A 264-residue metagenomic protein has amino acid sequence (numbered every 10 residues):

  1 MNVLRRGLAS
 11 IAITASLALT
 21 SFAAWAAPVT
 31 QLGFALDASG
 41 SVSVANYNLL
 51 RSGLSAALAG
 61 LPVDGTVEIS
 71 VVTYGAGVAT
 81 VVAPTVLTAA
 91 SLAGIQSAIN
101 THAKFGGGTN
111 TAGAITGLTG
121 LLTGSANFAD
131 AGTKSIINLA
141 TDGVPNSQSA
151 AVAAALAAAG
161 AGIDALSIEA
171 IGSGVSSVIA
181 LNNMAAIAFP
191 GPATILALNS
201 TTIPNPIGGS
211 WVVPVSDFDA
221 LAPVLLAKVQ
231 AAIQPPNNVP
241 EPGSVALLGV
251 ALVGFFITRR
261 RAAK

Functional and structural regions predicted by a protein language model:
N2-I11: Bacterial N-terminal signal peptides that target proteins for export
A27-L87, T111-L121, I136-A140, S167-S173: Von Willebrand factor
A79-S135, P145-A150, I168-A180, D219-A220 (+1 more regions): Von Willebrand factor
G143-I195: VWA/integrin I-like adhesion module and closely mimicked acidic/polar interface patches used
I179-N183, I187-N237: C-terminal helix of von Willebrand factor
P240-T258: A short, hydrophobic C-terminal helix/tail in secreted or cell-surface proteins
R261-K264: Short, charged juxtamembrane terminal tails flanking transmembrane helices
